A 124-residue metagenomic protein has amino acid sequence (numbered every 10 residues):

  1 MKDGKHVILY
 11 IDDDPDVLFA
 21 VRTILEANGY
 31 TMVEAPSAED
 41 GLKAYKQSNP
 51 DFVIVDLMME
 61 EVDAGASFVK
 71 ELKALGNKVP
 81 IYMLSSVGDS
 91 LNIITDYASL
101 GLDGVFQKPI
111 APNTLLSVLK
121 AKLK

Functional and structural regions predicted by a protein language model:
M1-V7, A111-K124: Non-catalytic signal-transmission and effector/linker regions of two-component phosphorelay proteins
D14, M58-E60: The short loop immediately C-terminal to the conserved phospho-acceptor aspartate in CheY-like receiver
P15-V33, L100: Two-component/phosphorelay signaling modules centered on CheY-like receiver
E34-K43, A64-G65: Helix N-cap/capping motif at the beta->alpha junctions
K46-S48, E71-K78, L100: Conserved phosphotransfer cores of two-component systems
S48-V55: Active-site beta3 strand of CheY-like receiver
D63-S67, A74, G88-F106, N113 (+1 more regions): Alpha4 helix (beta4-alpha4-beta5 surface) of REC/receiver domains from two-component response regulators
L84-S85: Hydrophobic/aromatic residues positioned on beta-strands within the core alpha/beta folds
